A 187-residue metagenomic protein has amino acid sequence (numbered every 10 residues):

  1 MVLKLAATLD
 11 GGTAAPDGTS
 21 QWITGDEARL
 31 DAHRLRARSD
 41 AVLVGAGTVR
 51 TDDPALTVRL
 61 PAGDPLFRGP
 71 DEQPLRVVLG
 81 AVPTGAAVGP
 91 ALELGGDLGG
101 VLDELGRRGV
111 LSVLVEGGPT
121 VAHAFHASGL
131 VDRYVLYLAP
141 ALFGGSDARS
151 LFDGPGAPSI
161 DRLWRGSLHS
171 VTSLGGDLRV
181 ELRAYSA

Functional and structural regions predicted by a protein language model:
M1-A187: Enzymes that bind and transform nitrogen-containing heteroaromatic metabolites
